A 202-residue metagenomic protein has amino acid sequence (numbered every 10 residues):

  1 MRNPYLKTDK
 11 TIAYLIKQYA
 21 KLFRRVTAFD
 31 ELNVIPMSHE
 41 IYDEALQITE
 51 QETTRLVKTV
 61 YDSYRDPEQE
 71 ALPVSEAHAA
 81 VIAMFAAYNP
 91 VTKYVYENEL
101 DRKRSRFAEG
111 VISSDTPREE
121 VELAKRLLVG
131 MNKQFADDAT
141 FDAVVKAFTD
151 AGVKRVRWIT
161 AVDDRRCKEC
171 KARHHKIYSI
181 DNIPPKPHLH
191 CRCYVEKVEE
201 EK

Functional and structural regions predicted by a protein language model:
M1-G152, E199-K202: N-terminal leader/targeting and assembly helices and adjacent pre-domain segments
Q51-Y61, V95-E97, R165-I183: Short, Lys/Arg-enriched charge-dense amphipathic segments
Q134-I180: Short, hydrophobic/π-rich interface segment
A161-D163, V198-E201: Generic structural motif
C170, I183-V198: C-terminal edge-of-domain segments
